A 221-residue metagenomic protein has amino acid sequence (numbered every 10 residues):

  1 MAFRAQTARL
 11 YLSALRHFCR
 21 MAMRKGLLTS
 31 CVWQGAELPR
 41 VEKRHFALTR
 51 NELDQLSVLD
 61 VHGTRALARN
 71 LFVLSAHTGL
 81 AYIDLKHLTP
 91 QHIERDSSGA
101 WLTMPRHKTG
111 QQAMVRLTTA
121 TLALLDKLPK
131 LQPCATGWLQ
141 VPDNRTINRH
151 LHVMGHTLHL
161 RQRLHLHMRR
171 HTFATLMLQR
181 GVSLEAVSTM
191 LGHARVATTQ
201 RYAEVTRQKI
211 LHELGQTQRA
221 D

Functional and structural regions predicted by a protein language model:
M1-R20, G63-T64, V141-R145, R163-H165: N-terminal core-binding DNA-recognition domain of tyrosine site-specific recombinases/integrases
A5-Y11, R24-Y82, K86, L131: Basic, Lys/Arg- and aromatic-enriched nucleic-acid-binding interface segment
R16-C19, M23, T206-I210: C-terminal flanking helix
R24, V73, H77, I83-D84 (+3 more regions): C-terminal catalytic core of tyrosine-transesterase DNA break-rejoin enzymes
E42, H107-K127, Q132-V153: C-terminal catalytic core of Y-nucleophile DNA break-rejoin enzymes
A47, R106-G110, L191-Q216: Catalytic-site neighborhood detector that most strongly recognizes the C-terminal catalytic loop/helix of tyrosine
L59, A113-R116, A123, K127 (+2 more regions): DNA/chromatin major-groove-contacting recognition/catalytic segments
L67-A68, V141-N144, R161-R180: Short basic/aromatic active-site micro-motif
